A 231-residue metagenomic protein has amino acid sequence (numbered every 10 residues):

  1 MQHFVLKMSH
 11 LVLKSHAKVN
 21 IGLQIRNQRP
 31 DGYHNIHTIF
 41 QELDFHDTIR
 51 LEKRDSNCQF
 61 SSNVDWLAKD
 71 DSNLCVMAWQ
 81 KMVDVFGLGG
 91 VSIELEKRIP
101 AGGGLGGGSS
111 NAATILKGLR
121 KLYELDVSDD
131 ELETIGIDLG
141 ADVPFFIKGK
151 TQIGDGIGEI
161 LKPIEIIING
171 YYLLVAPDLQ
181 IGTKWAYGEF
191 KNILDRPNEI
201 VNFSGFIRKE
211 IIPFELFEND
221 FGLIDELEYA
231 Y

Functional and structural regions predicted by a protein language model:
Q2-G102, K121-D130, I166, A176: ATP-binding N-lobe of GHMP and related small-molecule kinases
K18, Y33-I36, C75, W79 (+6 more regions): A general structural signal for well-ordered alpha-helical segments in protein cores
F60, K148, Q152-Y231: Conserved, helical-rich catalytic subdomain that frames metal- and/or nucleotide-binding sites in enzyme alpha/beta
K69, G106, E226: Charge-dense, low-complexity intrinsically disordered segments
G103-E131, F145: DPxDG-like acidic metal-binding loop motif
E131-T134, L161: A conserved active-site-flanking secondary-structure segment within enzyme catalytic domains
